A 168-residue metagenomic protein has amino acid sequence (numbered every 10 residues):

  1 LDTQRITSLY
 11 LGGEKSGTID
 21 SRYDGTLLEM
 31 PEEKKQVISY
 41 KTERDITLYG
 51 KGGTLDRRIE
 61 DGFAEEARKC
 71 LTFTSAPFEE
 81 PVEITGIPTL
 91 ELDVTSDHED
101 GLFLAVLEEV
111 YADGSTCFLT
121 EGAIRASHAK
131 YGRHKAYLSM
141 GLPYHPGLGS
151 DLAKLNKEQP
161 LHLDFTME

Functional and structural regions predicted by a protein language model:
L1-E168: C-terminal, loop-rich substrate-recognition/catalytic regions characterized by aromatic stacking residues
